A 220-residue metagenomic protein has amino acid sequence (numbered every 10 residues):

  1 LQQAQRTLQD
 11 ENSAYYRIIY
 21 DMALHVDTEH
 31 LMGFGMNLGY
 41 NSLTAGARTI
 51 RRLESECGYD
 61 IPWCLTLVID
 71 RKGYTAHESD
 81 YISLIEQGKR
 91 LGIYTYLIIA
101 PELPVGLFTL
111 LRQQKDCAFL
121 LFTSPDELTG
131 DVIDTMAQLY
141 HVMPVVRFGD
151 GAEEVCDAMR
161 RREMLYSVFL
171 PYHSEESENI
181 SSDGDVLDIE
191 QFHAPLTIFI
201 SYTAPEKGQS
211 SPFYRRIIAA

Functional and structural regions predicted by a protein language model:
Q2-L67: N-terminal [4Fe-4S]-dependent radical SAM core
C64-A76, G88-P104, K115-A152, M164-E178 (+1 more regions): Core AdoMet radical
E78-L84: Short, well-formed alpha-helical segments that are part of the catalytic scaffolds of diverse glycosyltransferases
L84, V155, I217: Aromatic/hydrophobic pocket-lining residues that form π-stacking "cages" and hydrophobic walls in ligand
Q87-G88, L111, M136, A158-M159 (+1 more regions): Generic structural signal for hydrophobic
E102-T109, T129-D131, G151-M159, Q209-Y214: Active-site-adjacent beta->alpha loops and helix N-cap segments on the catalytic face of soluble alpha/beta enzymes
C156, F169, S181-Q191: Alpha-helical scaffolds that organize eukaryotic protein assemblies
I189-A220: A C-terminal junction/extension of Radical SAM enzymes
